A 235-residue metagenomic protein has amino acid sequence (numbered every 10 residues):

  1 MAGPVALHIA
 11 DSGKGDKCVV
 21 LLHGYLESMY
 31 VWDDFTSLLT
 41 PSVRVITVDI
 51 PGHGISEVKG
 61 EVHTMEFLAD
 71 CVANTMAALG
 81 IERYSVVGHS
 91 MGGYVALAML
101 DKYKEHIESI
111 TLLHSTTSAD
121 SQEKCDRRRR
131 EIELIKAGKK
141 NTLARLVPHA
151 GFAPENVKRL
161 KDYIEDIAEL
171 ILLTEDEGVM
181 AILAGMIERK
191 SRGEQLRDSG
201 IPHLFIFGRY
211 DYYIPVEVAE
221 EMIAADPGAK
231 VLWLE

Functional and structural regions predicted by a protein language model:
V5-E61, M65, T75: Conserved HGGG/HGGXW glycine-rich cap/lid loop of the alpha/beta-hydrolase fold
H23-Y25, Y84, G88-S90, G208: Conserved alpha/beta-hydrolase "nucleophile elbow" surrounding the catalytic nucleophile
L38, L79-S121: Conserved hydrolase catalytic core segment
E66-Y84: Conserved acidic catalytic loop of the alpha/beta-hydrolase fold
D120-D126, G138-D198: Conserved alpha/beta-hydrolase catalytic His-Asp/Glu region
S199, F205-F207, D211: Short beta-strand/loop motif that positions the catalytic acidic residue of the alpha/beta-hydrolase fold
I201, P215-A224: Short alpha-helix in the alpha/beta-hydrolase fold that links the catalytic acid
L232-E235: Short glycine-rich catalytic loops that host catalytic nucleophiles or stabilize transition states across multiple
